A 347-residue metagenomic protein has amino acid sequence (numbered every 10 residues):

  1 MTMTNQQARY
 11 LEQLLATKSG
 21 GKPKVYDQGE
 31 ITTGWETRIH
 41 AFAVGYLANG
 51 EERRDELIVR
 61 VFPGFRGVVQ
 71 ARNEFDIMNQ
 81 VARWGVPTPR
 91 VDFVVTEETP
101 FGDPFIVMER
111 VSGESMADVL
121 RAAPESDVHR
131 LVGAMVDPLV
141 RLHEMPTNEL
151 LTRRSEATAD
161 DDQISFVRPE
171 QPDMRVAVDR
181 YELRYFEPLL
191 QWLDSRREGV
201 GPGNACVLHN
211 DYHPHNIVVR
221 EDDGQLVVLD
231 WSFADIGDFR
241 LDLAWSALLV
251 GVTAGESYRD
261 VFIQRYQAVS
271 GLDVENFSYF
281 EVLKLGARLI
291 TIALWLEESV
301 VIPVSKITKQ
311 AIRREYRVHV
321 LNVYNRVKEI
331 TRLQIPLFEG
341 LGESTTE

Functional and structural regions predicted by a protein language model:
Q6-P23, T99, G133, R141-N210 (+5 more regions): An alpha-helical support segment within catalytic cores of ATP-dependent transferases
Y10, N73, A134, P138 (+4 more regions): Charged catalytic carboxylate motif
G20-D27, G271-F280: Short, surface-exposed acidic
Q28-S165, V176-R184, P202: ATP-binding pocket architecture of kinase catalytic cores
T32, T37-V44, L142, Q191-L241: Active-site acidic catalytic loop and adjacent metal/ATP-binding pocket of ATP-dependent phosphoryl transfer enzymes
R60-V61, D92-F93, V207-N210, V228-D230 (+2 more regions): Short beta-strand segments
R240-L272, K284-V304, N322: Active-site activation/catalytic loop segments of kinase-like enzymes and analogous catalytic loops in related
S257, I290-E347: ATP/Mg2+ or Mg2+-diphosphate-binding catalytic cores that bind nucleotide phosphates or diphosphates via glycine-rich
